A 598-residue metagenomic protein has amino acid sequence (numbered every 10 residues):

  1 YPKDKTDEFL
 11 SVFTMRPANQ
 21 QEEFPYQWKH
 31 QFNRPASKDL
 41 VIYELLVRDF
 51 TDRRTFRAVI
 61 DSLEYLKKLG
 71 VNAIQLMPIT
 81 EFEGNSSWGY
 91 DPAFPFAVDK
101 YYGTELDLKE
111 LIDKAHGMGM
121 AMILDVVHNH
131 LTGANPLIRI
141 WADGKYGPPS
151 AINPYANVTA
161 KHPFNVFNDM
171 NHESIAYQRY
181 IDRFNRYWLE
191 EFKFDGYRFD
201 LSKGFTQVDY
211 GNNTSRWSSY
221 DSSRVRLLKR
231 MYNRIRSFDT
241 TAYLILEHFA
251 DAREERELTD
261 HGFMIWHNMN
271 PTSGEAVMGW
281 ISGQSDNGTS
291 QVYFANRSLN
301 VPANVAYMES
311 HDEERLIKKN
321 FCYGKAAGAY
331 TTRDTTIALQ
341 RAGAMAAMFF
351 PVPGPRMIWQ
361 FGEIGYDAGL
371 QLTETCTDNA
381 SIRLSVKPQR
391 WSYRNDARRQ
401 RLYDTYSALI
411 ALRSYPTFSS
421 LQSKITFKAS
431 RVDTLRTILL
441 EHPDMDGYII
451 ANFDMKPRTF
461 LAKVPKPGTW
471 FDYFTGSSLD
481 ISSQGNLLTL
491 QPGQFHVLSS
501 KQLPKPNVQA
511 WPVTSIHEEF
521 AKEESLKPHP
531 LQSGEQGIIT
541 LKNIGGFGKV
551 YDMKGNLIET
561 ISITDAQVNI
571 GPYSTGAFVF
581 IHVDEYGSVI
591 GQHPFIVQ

Functional and structural regions predicted by a protein language model:
P2-E44, S290-V305, E314-T331, T335-A338: Glycine-rich phosphate/pyrophosphate-binding loop and adjacent beta-alpha nucleotide/cofactor-binding cores
P2-F9, A18, E23-L40, E44-Y220 (+1 more regions): Substrate-binding/active-site clefts of carbohydrate-active enzymes
T80, Q502-P504, D584-Y586: Surface-exposed loop/turn motifs at beta-strand-loop junctions within extracellular Ig-like and Fibronectin type III
T80-E81, S86-D91, H116, S202-M308 (+7 more regions): Active-site-proximal helices and loops of the catalytic beta/alpha 8
F471-N486: Solvent-exposed beta-strand/loop surfaces of large extracellular or lumenal domains
S482-V513: C-terminal beta-strand-rich structural cap/linker in extracellular carbohydrate-active enzymes
E518-Q598: C-terminal outer-membrane/trafficking sorting elements
